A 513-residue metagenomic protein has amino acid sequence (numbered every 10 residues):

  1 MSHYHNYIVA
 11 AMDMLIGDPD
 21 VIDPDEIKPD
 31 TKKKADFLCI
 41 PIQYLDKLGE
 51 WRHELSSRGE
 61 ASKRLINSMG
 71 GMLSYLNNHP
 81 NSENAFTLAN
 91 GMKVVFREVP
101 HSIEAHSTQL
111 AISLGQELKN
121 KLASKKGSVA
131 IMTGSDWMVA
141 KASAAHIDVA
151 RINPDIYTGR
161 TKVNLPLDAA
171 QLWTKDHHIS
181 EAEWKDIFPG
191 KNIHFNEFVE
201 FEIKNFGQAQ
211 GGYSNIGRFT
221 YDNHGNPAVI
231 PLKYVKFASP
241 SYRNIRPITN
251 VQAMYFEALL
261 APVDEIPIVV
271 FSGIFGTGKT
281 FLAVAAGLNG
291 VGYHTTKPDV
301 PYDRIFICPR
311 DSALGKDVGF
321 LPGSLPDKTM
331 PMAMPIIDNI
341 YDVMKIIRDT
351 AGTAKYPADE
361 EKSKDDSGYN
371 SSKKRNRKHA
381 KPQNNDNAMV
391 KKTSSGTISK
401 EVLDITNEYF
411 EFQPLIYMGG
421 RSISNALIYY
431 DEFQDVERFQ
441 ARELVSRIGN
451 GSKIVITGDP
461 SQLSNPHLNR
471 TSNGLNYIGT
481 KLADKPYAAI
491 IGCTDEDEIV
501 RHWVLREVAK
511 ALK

Functional and structural regions predicted by a protein language model:
M1-H5, P24-A35, N120-S128, D148 (+4 more regions): Polar low-complexity intrinsically disordered regions
H3-A130, D136-Y242: Active-site-proximal, substrate-binding regions of enzyme catalytic domains and RNA-binding/basic surfaces
A10, Y429-Y430: Hydrophobic residues in beta-strands of the RecA-like P-loop NTPase core, especially within AAA+ ATPase
M14-G70, D136-W137, K141-A145, A150 (+7 more regions): Conserved helicase motor core of SF1/SF2 NTP-dependent helicases
S56, I216, S371-R375, I499: Intrinsically disordered, low-complexity sequence elements enriched in Ser/Thr/Gly/Pro
P80-A89, D342-L403: Short mixed-charge
T220, F306, R377-H379: Small/flexible residues
